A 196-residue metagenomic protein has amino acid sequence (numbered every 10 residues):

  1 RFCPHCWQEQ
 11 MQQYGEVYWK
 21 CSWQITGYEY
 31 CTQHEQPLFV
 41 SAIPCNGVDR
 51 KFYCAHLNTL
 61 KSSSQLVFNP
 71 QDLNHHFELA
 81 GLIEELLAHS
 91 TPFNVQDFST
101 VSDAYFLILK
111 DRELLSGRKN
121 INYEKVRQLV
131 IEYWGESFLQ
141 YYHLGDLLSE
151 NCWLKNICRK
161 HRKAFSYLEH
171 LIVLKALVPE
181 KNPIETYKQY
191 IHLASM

Functional and structural regions predicted by a protein language model:
R1-M196: Basic, alpha-helical nucleic-acid-binding regions used in initiation and control of genome expression
